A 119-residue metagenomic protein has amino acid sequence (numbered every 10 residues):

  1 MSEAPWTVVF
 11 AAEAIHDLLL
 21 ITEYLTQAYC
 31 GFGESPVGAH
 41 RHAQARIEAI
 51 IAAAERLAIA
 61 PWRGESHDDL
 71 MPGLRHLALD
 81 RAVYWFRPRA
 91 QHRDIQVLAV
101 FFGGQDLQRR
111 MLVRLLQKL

Functional and structural regions predicted by a protein language model:
M1-I47: Arg/Lys-rich, positively charged N-terminal/basic patches that mediate binding to nucleic acids
A14, I50, F86: GIY-YIG nuclease signature motif recognition
I51-L79: A short, surface-exposed loop/turn module that caps and links secondary-structure elements
R75, R81-V83, R87-L119: Enriched for short, Lys/Arg-rich terminal
